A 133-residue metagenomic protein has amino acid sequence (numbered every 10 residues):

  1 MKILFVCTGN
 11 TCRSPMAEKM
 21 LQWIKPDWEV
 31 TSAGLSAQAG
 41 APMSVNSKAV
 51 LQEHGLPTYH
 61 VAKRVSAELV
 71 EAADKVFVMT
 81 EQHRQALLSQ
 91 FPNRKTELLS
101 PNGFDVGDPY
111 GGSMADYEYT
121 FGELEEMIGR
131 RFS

Functional and structural regions predicted by a protein language model:
M1-E71: Conserved active-site segments centered on acidic
E81-S133: Phosphate-binding/catalytic loops
